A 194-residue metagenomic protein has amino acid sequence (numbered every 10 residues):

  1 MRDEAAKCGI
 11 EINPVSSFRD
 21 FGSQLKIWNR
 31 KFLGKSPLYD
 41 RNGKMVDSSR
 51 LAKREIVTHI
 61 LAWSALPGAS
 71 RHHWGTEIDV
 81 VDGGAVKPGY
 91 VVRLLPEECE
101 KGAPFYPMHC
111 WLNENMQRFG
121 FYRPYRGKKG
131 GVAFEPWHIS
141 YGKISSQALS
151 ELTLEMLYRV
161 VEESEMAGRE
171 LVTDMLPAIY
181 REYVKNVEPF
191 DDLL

Functional and structural regions predicted by a protein language model:
M1-L194: Cell-envelope/glycan interface and biosynthesis
